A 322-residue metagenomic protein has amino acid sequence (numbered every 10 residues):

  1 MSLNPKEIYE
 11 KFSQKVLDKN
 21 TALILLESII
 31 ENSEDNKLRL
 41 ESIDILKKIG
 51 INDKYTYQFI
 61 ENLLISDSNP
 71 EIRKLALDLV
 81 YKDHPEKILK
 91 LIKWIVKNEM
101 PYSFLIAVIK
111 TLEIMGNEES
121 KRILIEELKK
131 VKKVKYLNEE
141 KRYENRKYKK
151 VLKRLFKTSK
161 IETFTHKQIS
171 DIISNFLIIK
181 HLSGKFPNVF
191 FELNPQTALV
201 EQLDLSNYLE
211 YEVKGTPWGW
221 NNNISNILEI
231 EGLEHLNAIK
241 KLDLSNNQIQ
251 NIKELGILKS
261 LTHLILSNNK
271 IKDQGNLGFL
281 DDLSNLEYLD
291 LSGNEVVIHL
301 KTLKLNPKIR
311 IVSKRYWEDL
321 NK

Functional and structural regions predicted by a protein language model:
P5, R39, R73, L105 (+4 more regions): Residue-level detector of extended alpha-helical repeat arrays and alpha-solenoid scaffolds
V16-E31, I51-I65, P85-K97, N117-K129: Amphipathic alpha-helical scaffolding segments comprising HEAT/armadillo-like alpha-solenoid repeats
D35-K37, S68-E71, P101-S103, E118 (+1 more regions): Alpha-helix N-cap/helix-start positions at coil->helix boundaries
L46-G50, V80, H84, L112 (+3 more regions): Alpha-solenoid repeat junctions
K160-Q248: LRR N-terminal entry segment and analogous cap-like coil->beta motifs
T197, L233-A238, I257-L261, L280-L286 (+1 more regions): Leucine-rich repeat
L203-L205, I239-L244, L264-L266, L289-L291 (+1 more regions): Conserved hydrophobic beta-strand positions in leucine-rich repeat
V213, I227-L233, I252-L255, Q274-L280 (+1 more regions): Canonical leucine-rich repeat
